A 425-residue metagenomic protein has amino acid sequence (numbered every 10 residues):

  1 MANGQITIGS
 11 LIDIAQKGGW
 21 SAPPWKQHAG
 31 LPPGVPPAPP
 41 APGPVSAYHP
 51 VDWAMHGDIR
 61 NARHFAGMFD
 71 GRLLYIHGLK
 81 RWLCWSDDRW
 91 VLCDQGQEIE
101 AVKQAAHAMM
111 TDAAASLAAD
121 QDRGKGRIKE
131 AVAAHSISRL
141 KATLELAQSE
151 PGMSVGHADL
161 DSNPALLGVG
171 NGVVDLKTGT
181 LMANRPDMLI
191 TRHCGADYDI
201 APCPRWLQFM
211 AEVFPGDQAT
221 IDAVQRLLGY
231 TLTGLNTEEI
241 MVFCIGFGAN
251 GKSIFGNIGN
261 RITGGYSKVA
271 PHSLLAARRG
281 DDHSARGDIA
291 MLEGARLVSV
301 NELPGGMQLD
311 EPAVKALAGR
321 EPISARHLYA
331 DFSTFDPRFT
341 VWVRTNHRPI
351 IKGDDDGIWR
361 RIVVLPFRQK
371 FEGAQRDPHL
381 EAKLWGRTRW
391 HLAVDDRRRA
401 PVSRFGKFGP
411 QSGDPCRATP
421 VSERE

Functional and structural regions predicted by a protein language model:
M1-P44, L79-A114, A118: Modules that initiate DNA replication and primer synthesis
A41-H77, M110, A114-E425: Feature primarily recognizes SF3-like P-loop helicase cores of small DNA viruses
